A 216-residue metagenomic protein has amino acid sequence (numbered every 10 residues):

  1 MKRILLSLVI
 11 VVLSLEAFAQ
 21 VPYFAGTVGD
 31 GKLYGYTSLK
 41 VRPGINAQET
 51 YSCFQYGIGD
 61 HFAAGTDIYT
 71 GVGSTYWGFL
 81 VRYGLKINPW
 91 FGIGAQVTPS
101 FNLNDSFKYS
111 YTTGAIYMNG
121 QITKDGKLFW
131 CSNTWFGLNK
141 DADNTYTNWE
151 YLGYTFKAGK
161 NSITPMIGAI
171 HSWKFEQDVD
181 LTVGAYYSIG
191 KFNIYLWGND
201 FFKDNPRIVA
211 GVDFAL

Functional and structural regions predicted by a protein language model:
M1-G29: Cleavable N-terminal export/targeting peptides
K2-R3, R82-Y83, Y154: Basic side chains
L6, K86, K157, G190: Residue-level marker of positions within ordered structural domains that often coincide with functionally constrained
V12-L13, N161, F192: Alpha-helical transmembrane segments and their juxtamembrane interfaces
A19-D125, W135-G137, S172, D180-L181 (+2 more regions): Transmembrane beta-barrel domains of Gram-negative outer membranes and organellar outer membranes
S106-I170: Detector for outer-membrane/organellar transmembrane beta-barrel domains, recognizing the amphipathic beta-strand
